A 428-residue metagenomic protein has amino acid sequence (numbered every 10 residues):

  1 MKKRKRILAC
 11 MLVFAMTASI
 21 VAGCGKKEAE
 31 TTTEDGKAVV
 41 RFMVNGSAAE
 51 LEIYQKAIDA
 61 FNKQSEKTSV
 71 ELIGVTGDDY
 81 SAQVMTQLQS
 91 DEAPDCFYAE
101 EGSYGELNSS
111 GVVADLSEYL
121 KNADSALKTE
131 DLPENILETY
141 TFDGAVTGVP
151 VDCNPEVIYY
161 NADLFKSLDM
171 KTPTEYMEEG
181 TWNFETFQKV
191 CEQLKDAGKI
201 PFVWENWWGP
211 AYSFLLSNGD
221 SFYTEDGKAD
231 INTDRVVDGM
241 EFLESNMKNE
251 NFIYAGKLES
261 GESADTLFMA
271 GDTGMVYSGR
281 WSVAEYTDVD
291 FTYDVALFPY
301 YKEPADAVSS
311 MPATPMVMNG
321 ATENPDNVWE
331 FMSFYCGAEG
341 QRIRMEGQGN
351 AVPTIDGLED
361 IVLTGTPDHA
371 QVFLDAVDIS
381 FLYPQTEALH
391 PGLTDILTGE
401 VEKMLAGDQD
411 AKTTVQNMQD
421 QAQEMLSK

Functional and structural regions predicted by a protein language model:
M1-R41, K63, D368, T413-Q416 (+1 more regions): Short, low-complexity disordered leader/linker segments with a strong preference for bacterial N-terminal type II
D35-S47, T68-I73, D95-C96, T147 (+1 more regions): Short, well-ordered beta-strand elements
D59, K63-Q64, S69-E71, N249-N251 (+3 more regions): Extracytoplasmic/periplasmic substrate-recognition and gating elements
E101-V157, K166, E185-Q188, D294-F298 (+3 more regions): Hinge/lid segment of periplasmic solute-binding proteins
G105-V112, S117, N135-E175, W204-E225 (+2 more regions): Periplasmic solute-binding protein
S117-D131, E175-E179, D220-D238, S245 (+4 more regions): Short, solvent-exposed loop/beta-turn-alpha elements that line the ligand-binding surface or hinge of extracytoplasmic
Q188-Q193, K228-L258, T287, F298: Glycine-centered hinge/linker elements that transmit conformational signals in sensory and ligand-binding systems
N350-D356, A370-E424: C-terminal capping/gating helix-and-loop segments adjacent to ligand/active sites or protein-protein/ligand interfaces
